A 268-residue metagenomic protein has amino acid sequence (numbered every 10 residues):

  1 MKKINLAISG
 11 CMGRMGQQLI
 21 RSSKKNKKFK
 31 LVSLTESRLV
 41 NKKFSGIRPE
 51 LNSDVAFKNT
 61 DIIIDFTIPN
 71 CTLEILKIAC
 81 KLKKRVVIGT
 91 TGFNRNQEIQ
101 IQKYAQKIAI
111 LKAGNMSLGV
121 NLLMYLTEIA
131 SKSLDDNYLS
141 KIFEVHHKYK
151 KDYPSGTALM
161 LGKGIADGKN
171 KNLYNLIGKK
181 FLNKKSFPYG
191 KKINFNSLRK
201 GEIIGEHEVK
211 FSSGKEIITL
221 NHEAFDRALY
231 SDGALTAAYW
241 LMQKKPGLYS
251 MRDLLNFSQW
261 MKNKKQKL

Functional and structural regions predicted by a protein language model:
N5-D54, D136-L268: C-terminal substrate-binding/catalytic lobe of Rossmann-fold NAD(P)-dependent oxidoreductases
F44-K58, I64-L73: Glycine-rich, highly charged phosphate/nucleotide-binding loops
D61-I62, R85: Structural motif
P69-N70, G92-F93, N115-M116: Short glycine-rich anion-binding loops that position phosphate/pyrophosphate groups of nucleotides and phosphorylated
L76-K77, K81, G89-I110, N121-A130: Rossmann-fold NAD(P)-binding glycine/threonine-rich loop
R85, Q100-S117, D135-S140: Rossmann-fold dehydrogenase core element
